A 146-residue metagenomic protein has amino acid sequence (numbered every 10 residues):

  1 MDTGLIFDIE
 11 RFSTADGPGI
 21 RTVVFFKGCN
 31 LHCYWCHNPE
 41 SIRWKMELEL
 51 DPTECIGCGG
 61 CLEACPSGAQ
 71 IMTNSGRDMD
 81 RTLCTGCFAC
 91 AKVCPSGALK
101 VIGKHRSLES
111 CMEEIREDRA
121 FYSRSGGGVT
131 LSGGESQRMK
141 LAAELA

Functional and structural regions predicted by a protein language model:
M1-T3: Iron-sulfur (Fe-S) cluster-binding modules
F7-G60, R77-T85: N-terminal pre-triad scaffold of radical SAM enzymes
I9, E114-I115, Q137-M139: Short secondary-structure transition/capping segments
P18-I20, C29, A69, G128 (+1 more regions): Gly/Ser/Thr-rich helix-start
F26, S96, S136: ATP/adenylate-binding site constellation spanning eukaryotic-like Ser/Thr protein kinases, ABC-transporter
R43-S132: Conserved Radical SAM active-site core
L131-A146: Conserved phosphate-binding elements of NTP-dependent enzyme cores
